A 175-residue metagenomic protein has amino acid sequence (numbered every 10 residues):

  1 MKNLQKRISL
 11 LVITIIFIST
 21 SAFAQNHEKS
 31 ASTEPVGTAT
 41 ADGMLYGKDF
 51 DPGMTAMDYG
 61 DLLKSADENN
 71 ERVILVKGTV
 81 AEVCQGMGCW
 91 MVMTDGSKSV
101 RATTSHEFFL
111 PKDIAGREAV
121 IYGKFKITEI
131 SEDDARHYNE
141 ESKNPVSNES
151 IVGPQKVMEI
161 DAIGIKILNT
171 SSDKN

Functional and structural regions predicted by a protein language model:
M1-E28: Bacterial Sec-dependent N-terminal signal peptides
Q25-N175: OB-fold and OB-like single-stranded nucleic-acid-recognition modules and their adjacent interaction interfaces
